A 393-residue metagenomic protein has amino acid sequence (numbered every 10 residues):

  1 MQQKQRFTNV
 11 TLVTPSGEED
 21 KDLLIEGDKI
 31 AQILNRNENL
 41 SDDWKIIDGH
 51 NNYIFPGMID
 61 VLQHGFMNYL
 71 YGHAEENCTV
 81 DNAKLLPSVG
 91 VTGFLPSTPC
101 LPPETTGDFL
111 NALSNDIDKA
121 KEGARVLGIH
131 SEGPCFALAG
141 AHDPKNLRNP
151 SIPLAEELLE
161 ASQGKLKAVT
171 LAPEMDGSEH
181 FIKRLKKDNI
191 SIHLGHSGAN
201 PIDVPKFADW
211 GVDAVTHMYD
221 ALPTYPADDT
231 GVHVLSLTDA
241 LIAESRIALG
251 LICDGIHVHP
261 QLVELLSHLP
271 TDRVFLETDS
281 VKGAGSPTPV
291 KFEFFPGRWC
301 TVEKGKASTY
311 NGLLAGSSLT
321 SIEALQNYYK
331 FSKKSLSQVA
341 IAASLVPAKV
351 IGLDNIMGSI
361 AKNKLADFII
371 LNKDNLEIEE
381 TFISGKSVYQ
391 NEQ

Functional and structural regions predicted by a protein language model:
M1-S41, F382: N-terminal metal-binding scaffold of metallo-dependent hydrolase/deaminase domains
V10, K349, S359-Q393: C-terminal cap of metal-dependent C-N hydrolases
N37-F55: Active-site metal-binding motif and surrounding structural segment of the metallo-beta-lactamase
H50-D108: Metal-associated gating/positioning segment near the N- to mid-region
A83-K165: Divalent-metal coordination cores built from histidine and acidic residues
S131, L185, V215, Y328 (+1 more regions): Conserved, mostly hydrophobic/aromatic
E156, E160-P287: Active-site core of metal-dependent hydrolases
H233-L249, S267-T278, A284-K364, F368-L371: His/Asp/Glu-enriched, well-ordered alpha-helical/loop segment that forms or immediately abuts the divalent-metal
